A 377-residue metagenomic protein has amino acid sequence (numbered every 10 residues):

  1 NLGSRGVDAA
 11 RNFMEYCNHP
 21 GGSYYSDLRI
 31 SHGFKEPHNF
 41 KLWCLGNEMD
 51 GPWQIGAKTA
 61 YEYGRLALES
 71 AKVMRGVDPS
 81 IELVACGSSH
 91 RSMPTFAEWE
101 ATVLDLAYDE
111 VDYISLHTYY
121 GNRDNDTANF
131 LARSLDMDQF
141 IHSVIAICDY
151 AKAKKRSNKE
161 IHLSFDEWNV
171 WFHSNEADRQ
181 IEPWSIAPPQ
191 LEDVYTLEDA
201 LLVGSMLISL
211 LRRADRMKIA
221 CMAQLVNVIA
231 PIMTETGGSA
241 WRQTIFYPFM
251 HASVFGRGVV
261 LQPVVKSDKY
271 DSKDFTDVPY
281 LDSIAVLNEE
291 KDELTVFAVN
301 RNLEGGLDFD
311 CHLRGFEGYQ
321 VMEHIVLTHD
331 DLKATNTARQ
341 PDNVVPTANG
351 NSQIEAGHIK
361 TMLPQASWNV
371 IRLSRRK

Functional and structural regions predicted by a protein language model:
N1-G121, N125, H142, D149: N-terminal catalytic cores of secreted or lumenal carbohydrate-active enzymes
S4-A9, D50-W53, H90-T95, Y120-D126 (+6 more regions): Flexible loop/turn segments at secondary-structure boundaries
F13, W43, S70, I114 (+7 more regions): Conserved, mostly hydrophobic/aromatic
V73-S80, E110, I147-E160, M206-M217 (+2 more regions): A structural motif corresponding to the C-terminal end of an alpha-helix and its immediate exit/capping segment
D109-D126, F130-A151, S157-N175, M206: Extended catalytic-interface subdomain
D126, N158-S283, E289-D292: Aromatic/acidic polysaccharide-binding cleft in carbohydrate-active enzymes
V278-G318, H324, A366-V370: Carbohydrate-binding surface patches
E317-I359, L363: Acidic, Ser/Thr/Pro-rich beta/coil linker or hinge segments at domain junctions
